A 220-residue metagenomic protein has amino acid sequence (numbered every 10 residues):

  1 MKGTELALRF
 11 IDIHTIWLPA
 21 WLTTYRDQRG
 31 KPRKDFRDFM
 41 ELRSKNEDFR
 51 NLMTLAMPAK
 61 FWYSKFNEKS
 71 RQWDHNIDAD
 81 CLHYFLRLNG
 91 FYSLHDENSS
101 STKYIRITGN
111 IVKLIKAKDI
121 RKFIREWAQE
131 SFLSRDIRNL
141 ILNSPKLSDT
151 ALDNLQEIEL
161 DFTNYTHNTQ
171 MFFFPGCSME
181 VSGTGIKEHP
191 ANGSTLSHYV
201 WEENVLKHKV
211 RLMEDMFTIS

Functional and structural regions predicted by a protein language model:
M1-W73, V112: TOPRIM fold recognition
S44-I219: N-terminal nucleic-acid engagement/recognition segments and initiation subdomains in replication, restriction
